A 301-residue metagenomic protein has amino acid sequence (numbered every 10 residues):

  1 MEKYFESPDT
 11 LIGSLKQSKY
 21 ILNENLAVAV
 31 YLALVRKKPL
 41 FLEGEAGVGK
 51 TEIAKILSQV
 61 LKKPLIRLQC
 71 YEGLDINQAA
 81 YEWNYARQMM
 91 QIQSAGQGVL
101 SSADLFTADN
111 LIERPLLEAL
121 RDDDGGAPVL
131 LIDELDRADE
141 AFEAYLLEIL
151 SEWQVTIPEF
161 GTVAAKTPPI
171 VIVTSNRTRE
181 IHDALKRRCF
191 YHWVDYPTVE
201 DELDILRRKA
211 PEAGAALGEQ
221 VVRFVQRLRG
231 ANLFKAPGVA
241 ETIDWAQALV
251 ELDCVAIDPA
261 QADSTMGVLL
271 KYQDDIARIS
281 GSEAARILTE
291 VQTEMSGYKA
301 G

Functional and structural regions predicted by a protein language model:
M1-G301: C-terminal regulatory/interaction module of P-loop NTP-utilizing enzymes
